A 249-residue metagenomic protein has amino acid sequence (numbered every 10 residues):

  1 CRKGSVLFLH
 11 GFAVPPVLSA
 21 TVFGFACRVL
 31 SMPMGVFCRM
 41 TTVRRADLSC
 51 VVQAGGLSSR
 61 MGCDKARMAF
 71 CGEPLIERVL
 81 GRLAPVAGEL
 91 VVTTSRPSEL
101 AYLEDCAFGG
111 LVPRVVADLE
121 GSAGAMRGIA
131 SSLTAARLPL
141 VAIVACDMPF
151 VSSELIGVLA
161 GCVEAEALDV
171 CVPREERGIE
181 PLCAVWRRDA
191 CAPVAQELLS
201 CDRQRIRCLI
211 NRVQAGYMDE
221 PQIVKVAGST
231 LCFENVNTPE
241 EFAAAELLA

Functional and structural regions predicted by a protein language model:
F8, P15-P16: Short linear segments in intrinsically disordered or otherwise low-structure-confidence regions
P33-S49, P239-A249: SAM-dependent methyltransferases
V43-R203, N211-L231: Nucleotide and nucleotide-moiety/phosphate-recognizing core
I223-A249: Glycine-rich phosphate/pyrophosphate-binding loop and the adjoining helix
